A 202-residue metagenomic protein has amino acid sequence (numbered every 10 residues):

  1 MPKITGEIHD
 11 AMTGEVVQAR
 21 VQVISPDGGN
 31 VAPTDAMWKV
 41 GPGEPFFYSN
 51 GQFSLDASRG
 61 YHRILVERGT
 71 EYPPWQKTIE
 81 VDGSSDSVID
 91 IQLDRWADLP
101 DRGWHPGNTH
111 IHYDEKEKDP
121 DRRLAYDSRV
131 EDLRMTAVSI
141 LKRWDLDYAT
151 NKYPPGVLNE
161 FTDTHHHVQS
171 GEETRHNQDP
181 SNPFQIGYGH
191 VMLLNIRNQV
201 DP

Functional and structural regions predicted by a protein language model:
P2-A11, V21-V23, H62, I91: A short, amphipathic beta-strand motif
M12-W38: Short, ordered, surface-exposed loop/turn motifs in non-cytosolic proteins
V21, P45, R59-T70, S128: A short, solvent-exposed beta-strand micro-motif common in secreted/extracellular proteins
G43-F46, N50-A57: Short, surface-exposed beta-strand/beta-hairpin micro-motifs centered on an aromatic residue
G51-L55, K77, S87-I89: Short strand-edge motifs at loop-to-beta-strand transitions and within beta-strands of extracellular beta-rich domains
S58-R59, G83: Surface-exposed loops/turns
I79-R102: Extracellular beta-sheet/turn segments enriched in Thr/Pro/Gly and aliphatic residues
R102-P202: Catalytic cores of extracellular degradative/oxidative enzymes
